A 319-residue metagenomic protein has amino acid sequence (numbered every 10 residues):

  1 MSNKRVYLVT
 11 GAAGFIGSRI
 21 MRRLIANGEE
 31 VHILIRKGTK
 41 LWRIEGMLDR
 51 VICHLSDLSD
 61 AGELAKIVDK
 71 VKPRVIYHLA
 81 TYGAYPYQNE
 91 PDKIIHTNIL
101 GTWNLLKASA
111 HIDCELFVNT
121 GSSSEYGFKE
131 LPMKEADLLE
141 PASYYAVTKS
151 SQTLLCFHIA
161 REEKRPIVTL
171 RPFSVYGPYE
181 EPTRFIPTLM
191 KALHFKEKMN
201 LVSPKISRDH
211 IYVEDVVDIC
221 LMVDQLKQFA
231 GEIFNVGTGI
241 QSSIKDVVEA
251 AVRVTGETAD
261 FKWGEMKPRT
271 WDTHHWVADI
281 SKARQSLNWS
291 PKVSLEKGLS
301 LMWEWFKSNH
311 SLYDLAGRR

Functional and structural regions predicted by a protein language model:
N3-Y7, L295-R319: Amphipathic terminal alpha-helices
Y7-N27: N-terminal Rossmann NAD(P)H-binding glycine-rich loop of SDR-like oxidoreductase domains
L55-T97: NAD(P)H-binding glycine-rich loop region in Rossmannoid oxidoreductase-like domains and their noncatalytic homologs
H78, L100-Y144: Conserved Rossmann-fold NAD(P)-dependent oxidoreductase catalytic core, especially the SDR/UDP-sugar
F128, A142-V168, H194: Active-site Tyr-X1-5-Lys
S150, V175-T188, F195-E197, V213-E214 (+3 more regions): Glycine/proline-rich active-site loop of Rossmann-fold NAD(P)-dependent oxidoreductases
S203, I233-F234, S242-E249, G256-H275 (+1 more regions): C-terminal "lid/loop" region of Rossmann-like NAD(P)-dependent oxidoreductases
V213, K267-S290, L301: Conserved C-terminal active-site "lid" loop/helix of NAD(P)H-dependent oxidoreductases that clamps the redox cofactor
